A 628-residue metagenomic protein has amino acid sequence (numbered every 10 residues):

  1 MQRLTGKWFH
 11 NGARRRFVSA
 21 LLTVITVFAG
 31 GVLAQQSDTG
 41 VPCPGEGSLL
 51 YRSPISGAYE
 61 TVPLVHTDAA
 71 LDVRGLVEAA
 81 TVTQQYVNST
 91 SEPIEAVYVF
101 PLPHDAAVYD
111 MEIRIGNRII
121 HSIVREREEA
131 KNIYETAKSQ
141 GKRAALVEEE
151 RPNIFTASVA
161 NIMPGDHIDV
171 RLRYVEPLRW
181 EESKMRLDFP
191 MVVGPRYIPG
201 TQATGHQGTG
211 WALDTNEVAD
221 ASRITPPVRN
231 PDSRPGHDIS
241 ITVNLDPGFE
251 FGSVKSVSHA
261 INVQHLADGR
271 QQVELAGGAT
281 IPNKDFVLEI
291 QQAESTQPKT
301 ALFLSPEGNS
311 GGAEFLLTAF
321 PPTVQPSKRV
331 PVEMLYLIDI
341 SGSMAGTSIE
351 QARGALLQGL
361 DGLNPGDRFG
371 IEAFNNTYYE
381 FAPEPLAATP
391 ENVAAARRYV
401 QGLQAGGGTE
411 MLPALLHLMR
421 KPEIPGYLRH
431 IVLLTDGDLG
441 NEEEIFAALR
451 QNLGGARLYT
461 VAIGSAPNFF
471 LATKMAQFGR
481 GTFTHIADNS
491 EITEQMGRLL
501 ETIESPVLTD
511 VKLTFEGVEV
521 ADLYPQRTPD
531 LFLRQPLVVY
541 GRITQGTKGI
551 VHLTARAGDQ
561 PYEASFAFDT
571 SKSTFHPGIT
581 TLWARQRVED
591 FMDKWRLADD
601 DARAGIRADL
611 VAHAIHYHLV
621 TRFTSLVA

Functional and structural regions predicted by a protein language model:
M1-R14: N-terminal secretory signal peptides that target proteins for export/translocation
V18-G30: Bacterial N-terminal signal peptides
L33-G75: N-terminal, polar/Ser/Thr-rich
A69-A79, Y86-N88, N161-H167, N230-S233 (+1 more regions): Short, solvent-exposed beta-strand/turn "edge" segments of beta-rich domains on protein surfaces
Q85-E92, F100-L102: Asparagine-centered strand-capping/turn motif at beta-strand->loop junctions
D110-G116, H121-L146, E150, I162 (+4 more regions): An acidic, Ser/Thr-enriched
A130-A144, R329-T347, G354-L357, D361-D367 (+4 more regions): Short, charged loop segments at secondary-structure junctions
F469-E519, Q526, L533: C-terminal helix of von Willebrand factor
